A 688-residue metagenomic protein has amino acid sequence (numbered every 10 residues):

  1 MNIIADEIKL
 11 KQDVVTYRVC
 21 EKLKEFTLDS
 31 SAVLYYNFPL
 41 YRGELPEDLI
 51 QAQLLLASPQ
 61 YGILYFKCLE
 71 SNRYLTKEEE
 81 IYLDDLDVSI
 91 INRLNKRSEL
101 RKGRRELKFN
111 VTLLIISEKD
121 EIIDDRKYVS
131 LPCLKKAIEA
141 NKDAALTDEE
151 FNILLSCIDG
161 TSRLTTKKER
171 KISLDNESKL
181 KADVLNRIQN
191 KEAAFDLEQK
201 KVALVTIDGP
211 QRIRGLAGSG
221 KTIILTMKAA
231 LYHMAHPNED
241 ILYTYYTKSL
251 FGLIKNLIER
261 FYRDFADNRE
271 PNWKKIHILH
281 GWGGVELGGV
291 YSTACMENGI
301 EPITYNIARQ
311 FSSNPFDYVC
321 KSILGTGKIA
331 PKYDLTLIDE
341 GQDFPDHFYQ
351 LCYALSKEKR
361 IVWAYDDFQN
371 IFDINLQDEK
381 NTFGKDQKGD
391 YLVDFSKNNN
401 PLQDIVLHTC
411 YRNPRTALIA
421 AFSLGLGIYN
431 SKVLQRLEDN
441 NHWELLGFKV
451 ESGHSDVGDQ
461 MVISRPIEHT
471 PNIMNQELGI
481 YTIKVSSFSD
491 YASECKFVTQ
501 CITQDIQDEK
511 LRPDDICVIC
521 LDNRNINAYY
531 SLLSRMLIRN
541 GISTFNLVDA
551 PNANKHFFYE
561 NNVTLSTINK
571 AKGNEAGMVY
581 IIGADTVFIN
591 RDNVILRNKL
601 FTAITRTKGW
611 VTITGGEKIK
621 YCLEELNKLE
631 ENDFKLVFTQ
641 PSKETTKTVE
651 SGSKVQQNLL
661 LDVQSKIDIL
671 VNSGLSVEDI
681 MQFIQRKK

Functional and structural regions predicted by a protein language model:
M1-L174: Accessory nucleic-acid engagement/destabilization modules that flank
V19, L23, Q199-V202, A229 (+3 more regions): Generic hydrophobic alpha-helical segments
R42-E47, D120-R126, V285-T293, R415-T416 (+2 more regions): Short, solvent-exposed polar/charged micro-motifs at secondary-structure junctions
P46, S58-N95, E106-K108, I122-P132 (+4 more regions): Conserved P-loop NTPase-based nucleic-acid remodeling module centered on helicase motor cores
L131-A217, T226-H236: Pre-Walker A segment
N141-L154, I300-G327, E575-N590, E644-E650: Extended, charge-rich low-complexity interaction segments
K179-R214, I278-G281, V285-E286, V290-T382 (+1 more regions): Conserved helicase NTPase motor core
E192, R212-L242, Y246-W273, G281-V285 (+4 more regions): Conserved helicase motor core of SF1/SF2 NTP-dependent helicases
